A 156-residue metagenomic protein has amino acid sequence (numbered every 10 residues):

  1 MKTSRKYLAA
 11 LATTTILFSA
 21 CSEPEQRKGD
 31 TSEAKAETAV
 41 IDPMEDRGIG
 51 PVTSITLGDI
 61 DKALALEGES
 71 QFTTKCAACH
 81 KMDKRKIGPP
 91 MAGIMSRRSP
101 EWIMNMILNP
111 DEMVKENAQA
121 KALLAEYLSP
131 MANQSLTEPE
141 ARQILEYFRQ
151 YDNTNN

Functional and structural regions predicted by a protein language model:
M1-S19: Sec-dependent bacterial lipoprotein signal peptides
C21-E25: Bacterial signal peptide processing site
K28-Q71: Electrostatic cytochrome c docking/interface patches
L64, F72-K75, D83, I87 (+2 more regions): Short pre-active-site segment immediately N-terminal to redox-active cysteine/selenocysteine motifs in thiol-based
A65, E69, K81-N109: Gly/Gly-Pro-rich "capping" loops immediately C-terminal to redox-active cysteine motifs in periplasmic/lumenal
A78: Short, cysteine/histidine-rich loop/knuckle motifs that typically chelate Zn2+
I87-I94, E112-E140: Axial heme c-ligation environment in periplasmic c-type cytochrome domains
E101-M106, S129-N156: C-terminal capping alpha-helices of c-type cytochrome domains
